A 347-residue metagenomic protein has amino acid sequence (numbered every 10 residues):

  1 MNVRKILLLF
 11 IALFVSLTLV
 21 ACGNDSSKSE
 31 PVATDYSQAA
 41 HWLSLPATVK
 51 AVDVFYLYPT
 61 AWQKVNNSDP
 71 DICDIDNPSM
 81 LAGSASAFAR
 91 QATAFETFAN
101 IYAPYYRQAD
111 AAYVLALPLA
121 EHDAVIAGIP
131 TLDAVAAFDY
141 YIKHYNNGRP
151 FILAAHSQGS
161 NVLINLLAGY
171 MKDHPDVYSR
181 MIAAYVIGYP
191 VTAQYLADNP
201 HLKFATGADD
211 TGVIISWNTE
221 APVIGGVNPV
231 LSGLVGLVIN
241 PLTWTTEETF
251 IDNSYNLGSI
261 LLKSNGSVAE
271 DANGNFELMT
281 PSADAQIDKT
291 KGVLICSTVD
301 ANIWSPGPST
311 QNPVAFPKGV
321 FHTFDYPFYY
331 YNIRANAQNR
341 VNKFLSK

Functional and structural regions predicted by a protein language model:
M1-F10: Bacterial N-terminal signal peptides that target proteins for export
T18-A21: C-terminal motif of bacterial Sec signal peptides marking the signal peptidase cleavage site
G23-D25: Bacterial signal peptide processing site
S27-T48, V52-V54, M80, I295 (+4 more regions): Solvent-exposed N-terminal domain segments of exported/luminal and surface proteins
D53-L57, Y102-Y105, I152-L153, A183-V186 (+1 more regions): Structural recognition of the beta-strand scaffold that forms the well-ordered cores of secreted hydrolase catalytic
L57-P150, A301-K347: Active-site catalytic motif of lipid deacylating hydrolases and related acyltransferases
L132-N147, G169-N312, V320-P327, R334-N339 (+2 more regions): Surface cap/lid and interfacial helix-loop subdomains adjacent to catalytic sites that gate substrate access
A155-G159, L163: Gly/Ala-rich beta-loop-alpha elbow adjacent to hydrolase catalytic centers
